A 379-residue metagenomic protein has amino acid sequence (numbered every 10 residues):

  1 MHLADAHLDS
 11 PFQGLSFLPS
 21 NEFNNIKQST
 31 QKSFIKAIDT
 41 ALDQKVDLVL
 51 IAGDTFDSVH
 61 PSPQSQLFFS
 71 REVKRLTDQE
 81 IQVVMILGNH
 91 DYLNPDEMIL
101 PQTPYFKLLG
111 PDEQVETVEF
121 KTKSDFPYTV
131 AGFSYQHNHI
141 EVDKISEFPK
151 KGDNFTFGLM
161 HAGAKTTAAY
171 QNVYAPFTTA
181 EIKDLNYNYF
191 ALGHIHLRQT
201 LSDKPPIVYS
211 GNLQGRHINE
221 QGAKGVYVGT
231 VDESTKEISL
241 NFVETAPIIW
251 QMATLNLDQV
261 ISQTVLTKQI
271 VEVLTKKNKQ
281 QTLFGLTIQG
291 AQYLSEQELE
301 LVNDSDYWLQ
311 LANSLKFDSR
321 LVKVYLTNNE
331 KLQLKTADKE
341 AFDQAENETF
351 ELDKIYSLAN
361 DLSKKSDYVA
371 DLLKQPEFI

Functional and structural regions predicted by a protein language model:
M1-P63: N-terminal active-site segment of His-dependent metallophosphoesterases
H2, S33-L42, E119, K144-K150 (+2 more regions): Short amphipathic alpha-helices and their capping/turn segments at secondary-structure boundaries
P19, L48, V59-R71, R75-H217 (+1 more regions): His/Asp/Glu-rich metal-coordinating catalytic cores of metallo-dependent phosphodiesterases/hydrolases acting on
T30, F34, F69, L266: Aromatic/hydrophobic pocket-lining residues that form the small-molecule binding cavity in soluble enzyme cores
L42-D43, K74-D78, T275-N278: Residue-level signal for alpha-helix termini/capping positions
I51, L192, L286-I288: Conserved beta-strand positions
E116-K121, S210-E272, Q280, G285: Binuclear metal-dependent phosphoesterase catalytic core
T245-I379: Accessory, non-catalytic peripheral segments of nucleic-acid enzymes
